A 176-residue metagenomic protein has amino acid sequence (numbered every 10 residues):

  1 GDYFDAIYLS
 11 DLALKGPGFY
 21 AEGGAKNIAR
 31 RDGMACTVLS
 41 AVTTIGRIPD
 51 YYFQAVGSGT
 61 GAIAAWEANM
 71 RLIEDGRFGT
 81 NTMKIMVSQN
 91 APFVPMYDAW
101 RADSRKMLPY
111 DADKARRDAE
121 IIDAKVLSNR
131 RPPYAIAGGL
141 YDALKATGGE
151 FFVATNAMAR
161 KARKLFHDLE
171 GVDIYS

Functional and structural regions predicted by a protein language model:
Y3-E22, A29, R71-T82, M86-S176: Active-site/ligand-binding loops adjacent to catalytic centers
P17-T44, I48-P49: Conserved adenosine/adenylate-binding substructure
R31, G57-W66, M96: Short glycine/serine/threonine-rich phosphate/pyrophosphate-binding segments that cradle anionic phosphate groups
C36, T60, L72-D75: Glycine/aspartate-rich loop-and-adjacent alpha/beta segment that forms the canonical ThDP
A41, Y52-F53, I85, L144: Buried hydrophobic positions in well-ordered alpha/beta secondary-structure cores of metabolic enzymes
T43, E67-R71: Short, well-ordered alpha-helices that flank and scaffold nucleotide-derived cofactor binding pockets
R47-F53, A65-W66, L140, A146 (+1 more regions): Long hydrophobic segments that form regular secondary structure
